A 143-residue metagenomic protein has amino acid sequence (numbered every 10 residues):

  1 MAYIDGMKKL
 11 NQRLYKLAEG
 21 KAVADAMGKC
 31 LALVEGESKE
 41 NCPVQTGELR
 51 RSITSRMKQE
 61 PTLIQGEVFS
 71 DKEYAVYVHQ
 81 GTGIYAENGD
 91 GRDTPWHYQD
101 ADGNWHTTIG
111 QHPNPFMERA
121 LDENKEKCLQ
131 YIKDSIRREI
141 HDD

Functional and structural regions predicted by a protein language model:
M1-A75, Y85-D143: Short, Lys/Arg-rich flexible segments
V78-T82: Short conserved micro-motifs at the rims of enzyme active sites and ligand-binding pockets
